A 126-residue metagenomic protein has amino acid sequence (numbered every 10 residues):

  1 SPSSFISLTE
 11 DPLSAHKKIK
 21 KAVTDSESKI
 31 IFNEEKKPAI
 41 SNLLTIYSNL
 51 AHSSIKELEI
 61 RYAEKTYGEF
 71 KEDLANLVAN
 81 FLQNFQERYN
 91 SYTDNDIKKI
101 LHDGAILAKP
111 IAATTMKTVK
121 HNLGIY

Functional and structural regions predicted by a protein language model:
S1-Y126: Conserved nucleotide- and phosphate/pyrophosphate-binding catalytic cores in adenylate/nucleotidyl-handling enzymes
